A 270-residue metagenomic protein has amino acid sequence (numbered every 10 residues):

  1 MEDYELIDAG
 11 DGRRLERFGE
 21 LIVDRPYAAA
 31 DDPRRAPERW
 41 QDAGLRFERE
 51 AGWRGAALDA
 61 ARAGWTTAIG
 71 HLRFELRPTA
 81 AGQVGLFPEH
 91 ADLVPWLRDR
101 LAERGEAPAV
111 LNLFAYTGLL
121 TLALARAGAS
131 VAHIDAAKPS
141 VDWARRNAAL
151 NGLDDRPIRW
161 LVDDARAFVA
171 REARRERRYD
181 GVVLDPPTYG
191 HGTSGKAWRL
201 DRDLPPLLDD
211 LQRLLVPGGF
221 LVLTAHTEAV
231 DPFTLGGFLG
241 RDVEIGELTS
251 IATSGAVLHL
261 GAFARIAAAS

Functional and structural regions predicted by a protein language model:
E2-G19, V23-P88, P95: Non-catalytic substrate-recognition/targeting regions of SAM-dependent transferases
G105-Y116: Conserved class I S-adenosyl-L-methionine
T117-A129: Conserved SAM-binding loop of SAM-dependent methyltransferases across substrates and taxa, primarily the Class I
S130-D135: Conserved SAM-binding motif I beta-strand of class I
A137-G181: S-adenosyl-L-methionine
K138-S140, V162-R166, Y179-D210: Mobile active-site "lid"/loop adjacent to the S-adenosyl-L-methionine
L215-V216: Helix-to-beta-strand junctions that scaffold the AdoMet/dcAdoMet cofactor pocket in Class I SAM-dependent enzymes
F220-S270: C-terminal catalytic and target-recognition region of SAM-dependent MTase-like enzymes, primarily methyltransferases
